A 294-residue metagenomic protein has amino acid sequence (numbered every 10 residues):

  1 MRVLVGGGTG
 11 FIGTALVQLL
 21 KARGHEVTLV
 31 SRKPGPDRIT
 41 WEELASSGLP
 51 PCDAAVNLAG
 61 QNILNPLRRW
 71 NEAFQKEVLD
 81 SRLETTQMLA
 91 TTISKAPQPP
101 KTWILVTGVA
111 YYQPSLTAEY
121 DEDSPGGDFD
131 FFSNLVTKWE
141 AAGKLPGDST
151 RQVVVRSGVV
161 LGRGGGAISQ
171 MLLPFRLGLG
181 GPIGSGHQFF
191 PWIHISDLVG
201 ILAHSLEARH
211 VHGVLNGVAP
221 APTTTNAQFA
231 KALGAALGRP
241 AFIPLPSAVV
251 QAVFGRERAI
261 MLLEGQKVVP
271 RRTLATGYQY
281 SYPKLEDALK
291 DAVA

Functional and structural regions predicted by a protein language model:
R2, A208-R256, K290-A294: Mid/C-terminal beta-alpha module of Rossmann-like enzyme folds, strongest in SDR-family dehydrogenases/epimerases
V3-R23: N-terminal Rossmann NAD(P)H-binding glycine-rich loop of SDR-like oxidoreductase domains
G35-M88: NAD(P)H-binding glycine-rich loop region in Rossmannoid oxidoreductase-like domains and their noncatalytic homologs
Q87-F129: Conserved Rossmann-fold NAD(P)-dependent oxidoreductase catalytic core, especially the SDR/UDP-sugar
D128-Q152: Active-site Tyr-X1-5-Lys
D130, G147, V154, G158-F189 (+1 more regions): NAD(P)-dependent short-chain dehydrogenase/reductase
L172-G180, Q188-T223: Alpha-helical substrate-binding/gating segment
I260-A294: C-terminal amphipathic/interface module of NAD(P)-dependent oxidoreductases and related NAD-binding regulators
